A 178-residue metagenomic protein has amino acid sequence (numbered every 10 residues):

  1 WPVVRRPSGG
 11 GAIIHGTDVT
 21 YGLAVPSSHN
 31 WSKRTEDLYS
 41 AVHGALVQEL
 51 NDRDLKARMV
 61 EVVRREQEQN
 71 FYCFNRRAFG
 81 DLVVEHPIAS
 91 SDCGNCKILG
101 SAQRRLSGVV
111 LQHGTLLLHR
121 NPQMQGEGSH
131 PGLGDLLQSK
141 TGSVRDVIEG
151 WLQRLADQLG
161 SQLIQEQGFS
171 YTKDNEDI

Functional and structural regions predicted by a protein language model:
W1-L38: N-terminal lobe of the biotin/lipoate ligase/transferase fold
G16, V84-G94, L106-S107, R120: Short acidic-glycine loop/turn motifs at beta-strand connectors
G16-D18, R77, L111: Short, solvent-exposed loop/turn segments at the edges of secondary structure
Y21-L23, D81-L82, G114-L116: A structural signal for short, well-ordered beta-strand segments
K33-A45, R77, D146: Residues forming well-ordered secondary-structure scaffolds
V42-Y72, S101-I178: Long, positively charged amphipathic alpha-helical accessory segments at protein N-termini or as interdomain linkers
R64, E68-P87, D92: Structured beta-strand/loop patches that form or line metal/cofactor-binding pockets in enzymes
I98: Active-site-proximal beta-strands of protease catalytic cores
